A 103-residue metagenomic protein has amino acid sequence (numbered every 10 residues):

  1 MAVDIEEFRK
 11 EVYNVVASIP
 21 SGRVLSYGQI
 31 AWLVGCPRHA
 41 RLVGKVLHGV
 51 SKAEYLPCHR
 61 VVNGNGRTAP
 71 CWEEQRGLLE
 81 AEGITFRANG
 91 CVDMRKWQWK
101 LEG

Functional and structural regions predicted by a protein language model:
M1-G103: Nucleic acid-binding interface residues in structured DNA/RNA-binding domains, emphasizing the DNA-engaging scaffolds
